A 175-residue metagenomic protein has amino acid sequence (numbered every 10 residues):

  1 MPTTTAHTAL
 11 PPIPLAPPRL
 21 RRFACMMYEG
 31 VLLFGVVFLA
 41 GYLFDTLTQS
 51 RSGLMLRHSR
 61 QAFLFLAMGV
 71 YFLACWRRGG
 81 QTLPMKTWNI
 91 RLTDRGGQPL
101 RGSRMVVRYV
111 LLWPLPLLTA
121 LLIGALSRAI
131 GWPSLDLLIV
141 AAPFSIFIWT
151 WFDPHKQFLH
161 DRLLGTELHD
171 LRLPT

Functional and structural regions predicted by a protein language model:
M1-T175: Membrane-interfacial and juxtamembrane segments of integral membrane proteins
